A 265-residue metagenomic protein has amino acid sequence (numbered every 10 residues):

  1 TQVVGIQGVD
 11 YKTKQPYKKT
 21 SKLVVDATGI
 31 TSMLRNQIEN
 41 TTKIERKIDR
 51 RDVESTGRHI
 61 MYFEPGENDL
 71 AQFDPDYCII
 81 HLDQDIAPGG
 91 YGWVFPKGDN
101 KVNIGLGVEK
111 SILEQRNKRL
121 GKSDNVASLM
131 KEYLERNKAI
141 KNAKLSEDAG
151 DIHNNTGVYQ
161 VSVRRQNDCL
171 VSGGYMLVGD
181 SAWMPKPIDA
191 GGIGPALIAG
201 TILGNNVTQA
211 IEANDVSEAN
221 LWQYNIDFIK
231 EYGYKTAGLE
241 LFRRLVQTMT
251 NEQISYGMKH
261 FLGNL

Functional and structural regions predicted by a protein language model:
T1-A143: Predominantly flavin-linked oxidoreductase catalytic cores and closely associated redox partners
V25, I229, G233, K259-L262: Amphipathic alpha-helical core segments of compact helical bundles
L34-Q37, L170, I188, G238: Short, function-defining helix-loop hinge/capping sites that tune catalysis or transport
P88-G92, K110-E114, K118-L203: FAD/FMN-dependent oxidoreductases across multiple families
N100, M130-Y133, L170, Y175 (+4 more regions): Domain-wide signal for the mature, well-folded portions of proteins, strongly enriched in nucleus-encoded organellar
N100-V102, E109-E114, A210, I226 (+2 more regions): C-terminal segments that line or cap access tunnels to active or ligand-binding sites in enzymes and enzyme-associated
I202-Q253: Active-site-proximal substrate-binding core of FAD-dependent oxidoreductases
Q247-L265: C-terminal auxiliary extensions adjacent to catalytic cores
